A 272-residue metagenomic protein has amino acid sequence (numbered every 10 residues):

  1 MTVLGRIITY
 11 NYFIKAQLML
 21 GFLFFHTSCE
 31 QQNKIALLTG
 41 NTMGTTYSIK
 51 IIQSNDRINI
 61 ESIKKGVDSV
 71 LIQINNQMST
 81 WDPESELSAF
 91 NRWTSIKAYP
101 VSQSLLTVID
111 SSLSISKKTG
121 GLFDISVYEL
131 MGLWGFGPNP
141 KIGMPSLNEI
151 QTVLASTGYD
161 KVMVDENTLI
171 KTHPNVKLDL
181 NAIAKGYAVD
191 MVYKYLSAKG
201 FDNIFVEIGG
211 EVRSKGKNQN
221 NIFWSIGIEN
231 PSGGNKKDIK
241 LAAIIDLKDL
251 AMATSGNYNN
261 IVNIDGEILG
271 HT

Functional and structural regions predicted by a protein language model:
T2, Y12-L23: Positively charged N-terminal leader segments that act as targeting/secretion signals
T2-Y10, T27-T272: Mature catalytic core of soluble alpha/beta enzymes
